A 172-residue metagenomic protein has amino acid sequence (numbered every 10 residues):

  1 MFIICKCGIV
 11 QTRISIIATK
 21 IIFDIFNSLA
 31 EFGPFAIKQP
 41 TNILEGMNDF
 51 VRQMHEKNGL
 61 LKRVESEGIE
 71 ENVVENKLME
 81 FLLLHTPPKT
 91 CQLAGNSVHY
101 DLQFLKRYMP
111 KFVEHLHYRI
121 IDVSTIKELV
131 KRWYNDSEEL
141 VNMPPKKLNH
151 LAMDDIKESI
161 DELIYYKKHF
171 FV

Functional and structural regions predicted by a protein language model:
M1-K6, D101, D122, D155: Acidic active-site catalytic centers that drive phospho-/nucleotidyl reactions and related ester hydrolyses
F2-G95, N142: Conserved non-catalytic scaffold segment of RNase H-like nuclease domains
Q39-L44, N48-L60, V123-K157: Active-site-proximal helix-loop-helix substrate-binding element of RNase H-like nuclease domains
F50, F81, Y118, W133 (+1 more regions): Tryptophan-centric aromatic hotspots in well-structured domains and transmembrane helices
E70, V74-L78, D101, Y108 (+1 more regions): Amphipathic alpha-helical interface surfaces
V73-N76, E80, E128, D154-K157 (+1 more regions): Short, contiguous clusters of charged residues that form electrostatic/catalytic patches at enzyme active sites, used
L82, T86, H99-Y118: Substrate-recognition/cap helix-loop segment adjacent to the acidic, metal-dependent catalytic center of Asp-based
K89-H99, Q103-Y108, S137-V172: Acidic, Mg2+-coordinating catalytic module of metal-dependent nucleases/exonucleases that use a two-metal-ion mechanism
